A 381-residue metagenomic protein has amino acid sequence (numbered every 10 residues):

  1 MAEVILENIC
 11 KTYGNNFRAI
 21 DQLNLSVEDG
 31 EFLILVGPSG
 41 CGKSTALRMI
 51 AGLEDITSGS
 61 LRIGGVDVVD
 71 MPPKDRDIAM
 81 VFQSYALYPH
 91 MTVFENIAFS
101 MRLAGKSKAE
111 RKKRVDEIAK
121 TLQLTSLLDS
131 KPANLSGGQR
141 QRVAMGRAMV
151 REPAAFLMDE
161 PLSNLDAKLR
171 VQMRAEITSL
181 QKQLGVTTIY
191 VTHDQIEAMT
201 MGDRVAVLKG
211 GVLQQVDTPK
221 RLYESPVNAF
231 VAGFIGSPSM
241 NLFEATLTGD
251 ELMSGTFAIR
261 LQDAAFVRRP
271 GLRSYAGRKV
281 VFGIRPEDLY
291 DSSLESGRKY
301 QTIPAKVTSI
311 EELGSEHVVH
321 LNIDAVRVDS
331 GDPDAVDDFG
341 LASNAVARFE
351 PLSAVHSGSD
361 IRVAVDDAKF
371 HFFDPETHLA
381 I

Functional and structural regions predicted by a protein language model:
I5, S26, R62, R362-A364: ABC ATPase nucleotide-binding domain
N16-R18: Short coil-to-beta microelement around the adenine-binding A-loop and adjacent beta1/P-loop entry of ABC ATPase
V36-P38: The feature captures the beta-strand-to-loop junction immediately N-terminal to the Walker
A51: Helix-to-loop junction immediately C-terminal to a conserved catalytic motif
G59-D67: Conserved ABC transporter NBD signature motif
P73-F234: ABC ATPase nucleotide-binding domains
G249-I381: Non-catalytic connector elements of ABC transporters
